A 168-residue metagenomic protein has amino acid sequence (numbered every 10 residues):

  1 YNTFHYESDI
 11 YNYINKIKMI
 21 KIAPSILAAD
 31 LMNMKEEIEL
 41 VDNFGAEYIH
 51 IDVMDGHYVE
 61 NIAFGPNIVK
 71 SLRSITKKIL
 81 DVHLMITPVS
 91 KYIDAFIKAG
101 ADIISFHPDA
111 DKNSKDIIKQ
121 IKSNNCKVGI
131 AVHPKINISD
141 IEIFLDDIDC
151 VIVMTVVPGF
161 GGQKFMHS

Functional and structural regions predicted by a protein language model:
Y1-K18: Short, Lys/Arg-enriched N-terminal segments with co-localized hydrophobic residues within the first ~10-30 amino acids
K18-S105, A110-N113, V128, I141-I148 (+2 more regions): Conserved N-terminal beta1-alpha1 strand-loop-helix module at the mouth
S114-K119, I138: Extended, positively charged loop/linker patches that create polyanion-binding surfaces
K122: Anion (oxyanion) recognition and catalysis
K127-A131, K135: Internal catalytic-core helix/loop-beta-alpha segment that presents or stabilizes conserved functional determinants
G159-H167: Glycine-rich tight-turn/loop motif centered on a GG-T
